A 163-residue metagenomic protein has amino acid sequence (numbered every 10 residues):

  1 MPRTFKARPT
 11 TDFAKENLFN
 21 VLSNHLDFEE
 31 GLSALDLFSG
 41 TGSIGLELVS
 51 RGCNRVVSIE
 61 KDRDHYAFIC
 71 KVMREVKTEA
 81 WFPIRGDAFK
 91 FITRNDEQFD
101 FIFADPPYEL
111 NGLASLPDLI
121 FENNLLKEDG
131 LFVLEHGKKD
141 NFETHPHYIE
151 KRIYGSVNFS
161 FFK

Functional and structural regions predicted by a protein language model:
M1-K163: Class I S-adenosyl-L-methionine-dependent methyltransferase catalytic core
